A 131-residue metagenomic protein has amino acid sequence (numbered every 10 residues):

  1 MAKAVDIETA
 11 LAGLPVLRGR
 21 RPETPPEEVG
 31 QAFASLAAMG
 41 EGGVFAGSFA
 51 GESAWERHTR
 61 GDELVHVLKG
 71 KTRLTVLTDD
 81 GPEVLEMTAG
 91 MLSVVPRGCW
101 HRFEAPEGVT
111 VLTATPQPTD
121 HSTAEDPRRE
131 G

Functional and structural regions predicted by a protein language model:
M1-A46, W55, R128-G131: A short, N-terminal "cap"/entry segment at the start of jelly-roll beta-barrel domains of the cupin/DSBH fold
G42-G43, G61-E63, V109: Short, surface-exposed beta-edge/turn micro-motifs
F45, R73-T75, R102, T110: General beta-strand recognition
S48-A50, T59-T78, A114: Short, conserved beta-strand element in jelly-roll/cupin
G51-A54, G98-W100: Short beta-turn/strand-loop junction motif enriched in small, turn-promoting residues
W55-H58, D62-V67, V84-L85, S93 (+1 more regions): His/acidic/aromatic-lined binding-pocket segments of jelly-roll/cupin-type domains and related regulatory beta-sandwich
T78-R97: Short acidic-glycine-tyrosine-enriched beta hairpin
T88, R97-E125: Ligand-binding loop in jelly-roll beta-barrel domains
